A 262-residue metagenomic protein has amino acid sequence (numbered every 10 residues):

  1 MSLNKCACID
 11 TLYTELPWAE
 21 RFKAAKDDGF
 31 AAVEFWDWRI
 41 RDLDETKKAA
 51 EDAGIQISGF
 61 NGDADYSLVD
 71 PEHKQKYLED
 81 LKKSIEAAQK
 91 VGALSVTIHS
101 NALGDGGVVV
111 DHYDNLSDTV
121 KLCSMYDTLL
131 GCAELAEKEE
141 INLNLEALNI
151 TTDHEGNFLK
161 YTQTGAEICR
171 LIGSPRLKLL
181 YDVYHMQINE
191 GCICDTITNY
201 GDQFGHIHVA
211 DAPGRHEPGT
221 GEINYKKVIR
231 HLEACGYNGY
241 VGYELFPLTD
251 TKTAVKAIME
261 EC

Functional and structural regions predicted by a protein language model:
M1-D10, I57-S67, A102-Y113, I150-T152: N-terminal small/glycine-rich loop or linker at the start of catalytic domains across soluble metabolic enzymes
M1-G29, E51, G92-L94, G107-V108 (+3 more regions): Histidine-acidic metal/acid-base catalytic patches
L3-P17, Y66-L78, N115-K121, G156 (+1 more regions): Active-site mouth loops of central-metabolism enzymes
T11-Y13, D37-R39, D63-Y66, S100-G104 (+4 more regions): Active-site-proximal loop/turn and secondary-structure-junction residues that shape catalytic pockets, frequently
F22-A24, D28-W36, N61-Y66: N-terminal substrate-binding region of glycoside hydrolase catalytic domains
E34, G59-N61, T97, N144 (+2 more regions): Conserved beta-strand positions in the central sheet of alpha/beta enzyme cores
R39-A49: Active-site-adjacent beta->alpha loops and helix N-cap segments on the catalytic face of soluble alpha/beta enzymes
E51, P71-K178: Active-site acidic/histidine proton-transfer and metal-coordination neighborhood in alpha/beta enzyme cores
